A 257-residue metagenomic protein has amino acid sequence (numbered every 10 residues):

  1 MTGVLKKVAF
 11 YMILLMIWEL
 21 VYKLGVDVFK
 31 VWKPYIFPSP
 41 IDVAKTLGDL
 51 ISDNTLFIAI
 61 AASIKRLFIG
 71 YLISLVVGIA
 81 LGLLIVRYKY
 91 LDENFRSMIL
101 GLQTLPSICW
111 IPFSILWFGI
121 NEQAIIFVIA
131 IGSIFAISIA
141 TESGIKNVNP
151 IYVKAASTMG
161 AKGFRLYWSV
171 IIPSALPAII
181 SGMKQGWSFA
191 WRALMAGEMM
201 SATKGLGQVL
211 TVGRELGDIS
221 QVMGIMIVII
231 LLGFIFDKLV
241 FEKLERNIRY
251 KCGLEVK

Functional and structural regions predicted by a protein language model:
T2-V28: N-terminal signal-anchor transmembrane alpha helix
G25-L72: Periplasmic/extracellular loop-to-transmembrane helix junction in inner-membrane transport proteins
I58, A62-R66, L116-I137, A175 (+1 more regions): Loop-to-helix entry region at the N-terminal start of transmembrane alpha-helices in multi-pass membrane transporters
A80-I115, A140-K146: Cytoplasmic-entry segments and transmembrane alpha-helices of multi-pass inner-membrane transporters
I131, F164-A196, G224, V228: Transmembrane alpha-helices
A140-G182, L206: Short cytoplasmic-facing helical segments at TM-TM junctions of multi-pass membrane proteins
L206-L244: Hydrophobic alpha-helical transmembrane segments of polytopic membrane proteins
E242-K257: Short cytosolic juxtamembrane segments of multi-pass membrane proteins
